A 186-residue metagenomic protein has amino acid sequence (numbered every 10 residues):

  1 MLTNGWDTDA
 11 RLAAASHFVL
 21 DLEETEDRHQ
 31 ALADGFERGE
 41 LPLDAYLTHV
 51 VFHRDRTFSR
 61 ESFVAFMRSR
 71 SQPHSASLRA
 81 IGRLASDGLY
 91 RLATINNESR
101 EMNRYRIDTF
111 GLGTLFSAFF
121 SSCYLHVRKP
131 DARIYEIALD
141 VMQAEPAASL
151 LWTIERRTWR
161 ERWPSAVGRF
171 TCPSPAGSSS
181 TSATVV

Functional and structural regions predicted by a protein language model:
M1-H29, H53-R56: Active-site neighborhood of HAD-like aspartate-dependent phosphohydrolases
T3-N4, A93-N97: Short beta-strand segments
D9, A13, A31, A45 (+7 more regions): Alpha-helical elements of Rossmann-like donor-binding domains used by nucleotide-donor carbohydrate transfer enzymes
D34-V64: A metal-dependent, Asp-based hydrolase signature
F52, F58-A93, R104, A132: Short, acidic loop-to-helix structural element flanking the phosphoryl-transfer center in phosphate-processing enzymes
S99-V186: Asp-based, Mg2+/Mn2+-dependent phosphohydrolase catalytic module
